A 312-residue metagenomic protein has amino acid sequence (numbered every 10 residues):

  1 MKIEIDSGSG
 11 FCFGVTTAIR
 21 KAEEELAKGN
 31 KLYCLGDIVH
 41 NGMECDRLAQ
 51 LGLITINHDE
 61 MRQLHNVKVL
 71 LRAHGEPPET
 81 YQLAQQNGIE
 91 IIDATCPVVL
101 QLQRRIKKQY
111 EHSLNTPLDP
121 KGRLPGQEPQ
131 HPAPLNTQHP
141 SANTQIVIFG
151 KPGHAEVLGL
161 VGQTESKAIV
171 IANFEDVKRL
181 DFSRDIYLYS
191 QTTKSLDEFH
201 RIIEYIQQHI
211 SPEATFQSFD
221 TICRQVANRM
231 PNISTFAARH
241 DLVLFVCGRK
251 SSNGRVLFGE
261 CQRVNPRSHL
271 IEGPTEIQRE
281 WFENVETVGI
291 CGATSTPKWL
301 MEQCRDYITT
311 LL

Functional and structural regions predicted by a protein language model:
M1-N115, A142-L312: The feature marks the mature, well-folded catalytic cores of soluble enzymes
L114-A142: Intrinsic disorder/low-complexity segments
